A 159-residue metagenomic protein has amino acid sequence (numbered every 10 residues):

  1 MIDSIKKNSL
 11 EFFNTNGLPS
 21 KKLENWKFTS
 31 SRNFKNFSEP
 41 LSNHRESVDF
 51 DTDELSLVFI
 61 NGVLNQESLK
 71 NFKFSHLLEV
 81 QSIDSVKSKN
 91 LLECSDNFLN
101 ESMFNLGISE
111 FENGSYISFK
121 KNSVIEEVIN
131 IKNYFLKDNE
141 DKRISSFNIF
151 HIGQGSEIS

Functional and structural regions predicted by a protein language model:
M1-S159: Glycine-rich and polybasic anion-binding loops at the starts of cofactor/ligand-binding domains
